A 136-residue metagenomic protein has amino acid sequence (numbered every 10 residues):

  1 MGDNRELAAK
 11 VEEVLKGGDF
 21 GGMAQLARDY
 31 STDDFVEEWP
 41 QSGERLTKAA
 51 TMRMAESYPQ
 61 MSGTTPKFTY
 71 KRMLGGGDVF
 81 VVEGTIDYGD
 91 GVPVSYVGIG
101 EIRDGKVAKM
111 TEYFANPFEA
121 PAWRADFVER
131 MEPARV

Functional and structural regions predicted by a protein language model:
M1-D34: Short acidic-aromatic low-complexity motifs
D3, R53-V136: A beta-strand edge to alpha-helix "cap/lid" segment located at domain peripheries
A8-L15, S31, T51, A55-P59 (+1 more regions): Hydrophobic alpha-helical core bundles mediating ligand binding, dimerization, or RNAP-core interactions
G21-G76: A solvent-exposed, acidic/Ser-Thr-rich amphipathic alpha-helical stretch
